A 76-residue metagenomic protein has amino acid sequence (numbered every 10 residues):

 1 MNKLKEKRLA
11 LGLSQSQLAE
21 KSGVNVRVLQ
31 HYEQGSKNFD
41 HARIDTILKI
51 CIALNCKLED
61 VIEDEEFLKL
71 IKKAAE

Functional and structural regions predicted by a protein language model:
K3-K21, A75: Short basic helix-loop element that most often maps to the first helix and adjoining turn of HTH DNA-binding modules
L4, L18, L29-Y32, V61: Conserved hydrophobic/aromatic packing and binding residues within compact polymer-binding modules
L9, G23, Q34-G35, E66: Residue-level detection of the helix-turn-helix DNA-binding "recognition helix"
A10, F39-A42, A53: Helix-turn-helix/winged-helix DNA-binding modules
S14, N25-V28, R43, K57: Short coil turns linking two alpha-helices in DNA-binding domains
V24-D40: Recognition helix of helix-turn-helix/homeodomain-like DNA-binding domains that insert into the DNA major groove
I44-D60: DNA major-groove recognition helix of helix-turn-helix/homeodomain DNA-binding modules
D60-E76: Short, charged recognition helix plus adjacent turn of helix-turn-helix-like nucleic-acid-binding domains
